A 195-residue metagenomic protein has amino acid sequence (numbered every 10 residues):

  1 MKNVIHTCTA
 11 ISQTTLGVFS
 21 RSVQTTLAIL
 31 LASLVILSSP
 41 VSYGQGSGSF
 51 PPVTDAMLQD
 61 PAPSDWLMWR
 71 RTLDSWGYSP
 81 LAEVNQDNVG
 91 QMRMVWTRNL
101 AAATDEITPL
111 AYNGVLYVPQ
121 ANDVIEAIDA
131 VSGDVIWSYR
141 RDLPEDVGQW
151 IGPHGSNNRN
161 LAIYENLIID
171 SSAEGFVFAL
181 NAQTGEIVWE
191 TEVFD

Functional and structural regions predicted by a protein language model:
V4-L27: Bacterial N-terminal signal peptides that target proteins for export
T25-S38: Bacterial N-terminal signal peptides
S38-G46: Signal peptide processing junction and immediate N-terminal pro/mature segment of secreted/exported proteins
G46-L100, T104, D134-W150, E186-D195: Aromatic (tryptophan-biased) beta-strands that constitute blades/sheets of beta-rich domains
W66-R70, A102-V124, W150-V177: Repeat-blade elements of multi-bladed beta-propeller folds
G77-P80, D105-I107, N122, D129: Short, glycine/acidic-enriched capping/hinge loops at junctions between secondary-structure elements
A130-S132, A182-T184: Short loop/turn segments that connect beta-strands within beta-propeller blades
